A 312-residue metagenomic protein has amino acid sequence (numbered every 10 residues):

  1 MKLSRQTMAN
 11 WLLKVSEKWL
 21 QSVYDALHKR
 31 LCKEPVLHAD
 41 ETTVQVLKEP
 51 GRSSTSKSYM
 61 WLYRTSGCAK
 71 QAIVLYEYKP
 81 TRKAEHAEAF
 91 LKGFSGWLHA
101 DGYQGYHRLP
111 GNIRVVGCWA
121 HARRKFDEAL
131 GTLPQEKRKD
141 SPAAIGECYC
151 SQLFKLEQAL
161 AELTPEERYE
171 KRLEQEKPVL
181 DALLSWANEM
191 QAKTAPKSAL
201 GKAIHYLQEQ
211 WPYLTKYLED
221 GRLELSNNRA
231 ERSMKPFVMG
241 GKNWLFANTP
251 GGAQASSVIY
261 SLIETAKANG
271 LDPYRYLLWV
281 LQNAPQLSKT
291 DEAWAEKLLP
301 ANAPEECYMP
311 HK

Functional and structural regions predicted by a protein language model:
M1-K312: Catalytic center-proximal scaffold of phosphoryl-transfer enzymes
